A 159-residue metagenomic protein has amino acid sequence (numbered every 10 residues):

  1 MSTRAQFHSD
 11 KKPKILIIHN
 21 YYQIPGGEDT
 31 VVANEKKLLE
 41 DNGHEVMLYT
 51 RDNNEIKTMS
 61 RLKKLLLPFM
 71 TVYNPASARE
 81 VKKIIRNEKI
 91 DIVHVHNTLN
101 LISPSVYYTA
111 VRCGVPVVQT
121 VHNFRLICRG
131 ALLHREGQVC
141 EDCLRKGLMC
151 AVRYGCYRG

Functional and structural regions predicted by a protein language model:
S2-G159: Catalytic cores of nucleotide-sugar-dependent glycosyltransferases that transfer UDP/GDP/TDP-activated
